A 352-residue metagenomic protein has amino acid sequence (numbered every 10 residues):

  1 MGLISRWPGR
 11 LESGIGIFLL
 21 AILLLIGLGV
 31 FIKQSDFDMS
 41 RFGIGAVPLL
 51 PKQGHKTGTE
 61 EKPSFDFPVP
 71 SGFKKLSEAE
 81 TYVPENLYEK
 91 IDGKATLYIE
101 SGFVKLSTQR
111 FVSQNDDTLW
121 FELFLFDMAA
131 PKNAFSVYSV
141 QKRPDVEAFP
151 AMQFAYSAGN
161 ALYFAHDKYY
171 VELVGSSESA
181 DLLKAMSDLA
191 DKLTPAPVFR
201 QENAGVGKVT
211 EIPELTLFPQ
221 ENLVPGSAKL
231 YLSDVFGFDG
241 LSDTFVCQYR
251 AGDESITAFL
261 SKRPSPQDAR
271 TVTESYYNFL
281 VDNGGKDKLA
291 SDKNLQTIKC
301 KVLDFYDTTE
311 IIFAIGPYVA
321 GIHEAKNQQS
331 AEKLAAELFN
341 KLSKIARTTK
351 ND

Functional and structural regions predicted by a protein language model:
R6-W120, A148, Y170, E178-D253 (+2 more regions): N-terminal "mature-domain start" segment
V69-G72, Y163-Y170, E254, Q296-I298 (+1 more regions): Short, solvent-exposed coil/turn segments at beta-strand boundaries
I99-S139, L173, T244-E274: A short acidic-to-branched-hydrophobic micro-motif
L106-S113, A158-A165, L241-A251, C300-V302 (+1 more regions): Short, surface-exposed beta-strand/loop micro-motifs that present aromatic residues
F121-L123, K168-S176, T257-F259, P317-A325: Short, well-ordered beta-strand elements
A129-P144, F149, A190-P197, K262-D287: Long, charged/polar, surface-exposed segments that mediate recognition or autoinhibition
S136-L162, E172-L173, S177-D181, D282-T309: A cross-kingdom feature marking solvent-exposed beta-strand/loop segments within repeated, beta-rich binding/scaffold
A258-D352: C-terminal soluble interaction/assembly domains
